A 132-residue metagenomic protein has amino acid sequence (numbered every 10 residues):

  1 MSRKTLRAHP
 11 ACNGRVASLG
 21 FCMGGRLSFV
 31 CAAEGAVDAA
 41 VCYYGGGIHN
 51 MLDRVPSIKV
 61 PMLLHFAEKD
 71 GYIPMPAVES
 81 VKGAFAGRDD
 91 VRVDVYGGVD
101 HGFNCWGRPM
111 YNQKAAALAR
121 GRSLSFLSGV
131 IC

Functional and structural regions predicted by a protein language model:
M1-C132: N-terminal cap/leader regions of alpha/beta-hydrolase-fold enzymes, predominantly small-molecule hydrolases
